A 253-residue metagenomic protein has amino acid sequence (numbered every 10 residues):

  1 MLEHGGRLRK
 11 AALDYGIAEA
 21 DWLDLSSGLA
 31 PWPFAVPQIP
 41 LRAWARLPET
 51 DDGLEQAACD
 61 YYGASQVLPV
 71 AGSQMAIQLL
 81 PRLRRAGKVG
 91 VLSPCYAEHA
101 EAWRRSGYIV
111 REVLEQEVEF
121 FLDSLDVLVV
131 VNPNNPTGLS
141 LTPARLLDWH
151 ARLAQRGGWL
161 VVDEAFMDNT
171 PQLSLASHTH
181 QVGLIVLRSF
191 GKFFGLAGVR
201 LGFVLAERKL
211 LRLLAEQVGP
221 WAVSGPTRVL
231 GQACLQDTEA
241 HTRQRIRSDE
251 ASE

Functional and structural regions predicted by a protein language model:
M1-A57: N-terminal "arm"/small-domain region of PLP-dependent enzymes with the aminotransferase-like
D51-V89, C95-Y96, A100-A102, S106: Phosphate-binding glycine-rich loop
A57, R145-R156, L175-Q181, L213: Catalytic-core regions built around general acid/base machinery
V67, G158, G183-L184: Short, conserved active-site loop motifs that form the nucleotide-linked donor/cofactor pocket
L68-P69, S73-P81, G87, G138-T142 (+3 more regions): Glycine/small-residue-rich loop that forms an oxyanion/phosphate-binding "nest" at active or ligand-binding sites
R111-T170: Active-site phosphate-binding strand-loop segment of PLP-dependent enzymes
L184-E253: PLP-dependent aminotransferase class I/II
